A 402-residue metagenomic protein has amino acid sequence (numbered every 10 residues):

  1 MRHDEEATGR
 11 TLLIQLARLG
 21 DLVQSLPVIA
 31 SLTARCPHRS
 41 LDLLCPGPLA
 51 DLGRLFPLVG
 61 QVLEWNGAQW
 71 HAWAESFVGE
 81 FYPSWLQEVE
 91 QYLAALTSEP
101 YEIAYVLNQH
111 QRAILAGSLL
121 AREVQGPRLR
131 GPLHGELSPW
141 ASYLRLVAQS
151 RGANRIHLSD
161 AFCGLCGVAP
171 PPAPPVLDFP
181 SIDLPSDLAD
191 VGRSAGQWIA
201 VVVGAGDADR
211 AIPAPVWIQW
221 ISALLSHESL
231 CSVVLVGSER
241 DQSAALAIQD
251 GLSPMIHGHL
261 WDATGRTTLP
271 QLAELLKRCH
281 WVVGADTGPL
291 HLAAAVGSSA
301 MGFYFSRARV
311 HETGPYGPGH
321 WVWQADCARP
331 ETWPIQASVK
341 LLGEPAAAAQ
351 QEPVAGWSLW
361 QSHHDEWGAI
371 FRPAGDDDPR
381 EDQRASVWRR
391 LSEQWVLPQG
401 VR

Functional and structural regions predicted by a protein language model:
M1-R402: Catalytic machinery of carbohydrate-active enzymes, primarily nucleotide-sugar-dependent glycosyltransferases
